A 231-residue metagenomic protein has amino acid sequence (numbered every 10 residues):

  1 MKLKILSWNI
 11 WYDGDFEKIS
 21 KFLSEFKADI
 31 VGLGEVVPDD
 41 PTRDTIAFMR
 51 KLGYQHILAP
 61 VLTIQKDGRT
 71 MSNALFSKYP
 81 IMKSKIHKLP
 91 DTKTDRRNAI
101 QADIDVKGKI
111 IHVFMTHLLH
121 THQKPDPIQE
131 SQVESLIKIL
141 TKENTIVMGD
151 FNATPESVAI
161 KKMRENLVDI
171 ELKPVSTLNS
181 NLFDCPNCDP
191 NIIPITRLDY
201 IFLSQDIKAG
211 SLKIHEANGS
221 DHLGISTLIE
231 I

Functional and structural regions predicted by a protein language model:
M1, F26, Y79, E143 (+2 more regions): Structured loop/turn residues at beta-strand edges in well-structured enzyme cores
M1-K4, V61-T63, T70, L228: Acidic, histidine-bearing metal-coordination/catalytic regions of metal-dependent phosphoesterases
K4-D13, V37-D40, Q65-K66, L119-D126 (+1 more regions): Acidic/histidine-rich helix-loop elements that form or flank divalent-metal/phosphate-binding sites at the catalytic
I5-N9, I19-T42, F76, A102 (+4 more regions): Active-site beta-strand/loop signature of hydrolases that rely on acidic residues for catalysis
Y12, I30, G34-I111, L118 (+2 more regions): Structured beta-strand-rich core segments of catalytic domains in phosphoester-bond hydrolases
F22-S24, A47-K51, K93, S131-Q132 (+1 more regions): Glycine-rich, phosphate-binding/catalytic loops in enzymes
P41-T42, Q55-S77, D95-R96, A153-G219: Active site of divalent-metal-dependent phosphoester/diester hydrolases
H117-L136, P155-L167: Active-site-proximal segments of metal-dependent phosphoesterases and phosphodiesterases across multiple
